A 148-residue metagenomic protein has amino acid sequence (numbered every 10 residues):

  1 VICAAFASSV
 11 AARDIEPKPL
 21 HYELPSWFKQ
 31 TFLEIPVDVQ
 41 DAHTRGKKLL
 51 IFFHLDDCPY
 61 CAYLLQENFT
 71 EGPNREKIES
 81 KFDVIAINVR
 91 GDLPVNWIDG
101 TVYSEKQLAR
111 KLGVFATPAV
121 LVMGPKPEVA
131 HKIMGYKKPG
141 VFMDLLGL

Functional and structural regions predicted by a protein language model:
V1-A5: Bacterial N-terminal signal peptides
S8-A12: Sec/Tat signal peptide C-region and signal peptidase I cleavage site
R13-R45: N-terminal leader/targeting and pre-domain segments
T44-P59: Short active-site neighborhood of thiol/selenol oxidoreductases, capturing the structured segment around
R45-L49, S80-I85, F115-P118, P125-V129: Loop/turn elements at helix/coil->beta-strand transitions in domains of secreted/extracellular proteins
C61-E79: Typically the conserved alpha-helix immediately C-terminal to a functionally engaged Cys/Sec in thioredoxin-like
I87-F115: Structural alpha/beta surface segment adjacent to cysteine/selenocysteine redox centers across thiol/disulfide enzymes
Q107-L148: Non-catalytic, surface beta->alpha helical segment in thiol-disulfide oxidoreductase systems
